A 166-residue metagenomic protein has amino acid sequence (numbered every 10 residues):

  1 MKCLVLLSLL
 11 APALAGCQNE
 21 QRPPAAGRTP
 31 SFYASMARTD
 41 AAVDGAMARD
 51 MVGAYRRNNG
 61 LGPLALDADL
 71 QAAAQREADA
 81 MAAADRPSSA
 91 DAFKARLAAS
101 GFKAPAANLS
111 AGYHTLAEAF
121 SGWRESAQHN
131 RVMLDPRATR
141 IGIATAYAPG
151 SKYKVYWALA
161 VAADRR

Functional and structural regions predicted by a protein language model:
M1-A15: Sec-dependent bacterial lipoprotein signal peptides
A11-A37: Bacterial Sec signal peptide processing site at the extreme N-terminus
G27-A82: A short alpha-helix/helix-coil micro-patch that ends at or immediately precedes a cysteine
V43, L61, D69, Q75-R76 (+3 more regions): Extracytoplasmic
M47-D50, S100, A106-Y113, A117-F120 (+1 more regions): Secreted/periplasmic proteins
N58-A72, D85-R96, N130-A146: Surface-exposed patches in mature extracellular/periplasmic domains of secreted proteins
Q71-L116, M133: Short, surface-exposed glycine/acidic/tryptophan-bearing loops
L116-R166: Disulfide-stabilized extracellular recognition modules
